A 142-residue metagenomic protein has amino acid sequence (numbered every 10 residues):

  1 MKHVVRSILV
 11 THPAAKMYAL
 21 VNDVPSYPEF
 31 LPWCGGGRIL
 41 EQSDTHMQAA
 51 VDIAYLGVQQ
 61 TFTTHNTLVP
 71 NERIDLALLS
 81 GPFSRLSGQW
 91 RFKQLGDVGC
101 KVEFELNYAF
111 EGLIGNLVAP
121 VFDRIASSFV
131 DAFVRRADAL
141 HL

Functional and structural regions predicted by a protein language model:
M1-D44, A139: Hydrophobic ligand-binding cavity/cleft-lining segments
M1-V5, N107-L113: A short small-residue
M17-Y18, Y27, A49, V102-F104 (+1 more regions): Hydrophobic pocket/interface hotspot
Y18-N22, K93, V134: Short, surface-exposed helix/turn micro-motifs that flank interaction/cofactor sites
P28-E29, G36-T45, D52-K101, N107-A109 (+1 more regions): Hydrophobic-ligand binding "helix-grip"
F110-L142: A conserved amphipathic terminal alpha-helix motif
